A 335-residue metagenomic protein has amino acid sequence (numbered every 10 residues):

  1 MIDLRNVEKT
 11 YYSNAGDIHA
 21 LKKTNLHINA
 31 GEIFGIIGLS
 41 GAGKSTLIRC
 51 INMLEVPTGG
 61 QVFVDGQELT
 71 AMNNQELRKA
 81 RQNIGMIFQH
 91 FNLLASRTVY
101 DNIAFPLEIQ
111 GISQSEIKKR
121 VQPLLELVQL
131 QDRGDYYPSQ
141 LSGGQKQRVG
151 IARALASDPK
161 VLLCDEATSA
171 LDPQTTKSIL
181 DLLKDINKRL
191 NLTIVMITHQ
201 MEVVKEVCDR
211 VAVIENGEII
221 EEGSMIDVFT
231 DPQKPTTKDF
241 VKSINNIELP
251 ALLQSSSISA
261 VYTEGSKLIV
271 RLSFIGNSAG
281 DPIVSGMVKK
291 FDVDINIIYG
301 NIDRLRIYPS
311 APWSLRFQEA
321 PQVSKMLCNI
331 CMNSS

Functional and structural regions predicted by a protein language model:
S13-I18, L69-G85, I109, Q114 (+1 more regions): ABC ATPase NBD coupling module
N52: Helix-to-loop junction immediately C-terminal to a conserved catalytic motif
Q67-E68, A104, E108, S115-D132: Conserved ABC ATPase "signature" region
R97-A104: Short coil-to-helix segment of the ABC ATPase nucleotide-binding domain corresponding to the Q-loop/switch region
Y136-S139, A156-S157, C164: Conserved signature/switch motifs of ABC ATPase nucleotide-binding domains
V204-E206: A short, surface-exposed alpha-helical micro-motif characterized by mixed small hydrophobic and charged/polar residues
E222-G223, D231: ABC ATPase "signature
